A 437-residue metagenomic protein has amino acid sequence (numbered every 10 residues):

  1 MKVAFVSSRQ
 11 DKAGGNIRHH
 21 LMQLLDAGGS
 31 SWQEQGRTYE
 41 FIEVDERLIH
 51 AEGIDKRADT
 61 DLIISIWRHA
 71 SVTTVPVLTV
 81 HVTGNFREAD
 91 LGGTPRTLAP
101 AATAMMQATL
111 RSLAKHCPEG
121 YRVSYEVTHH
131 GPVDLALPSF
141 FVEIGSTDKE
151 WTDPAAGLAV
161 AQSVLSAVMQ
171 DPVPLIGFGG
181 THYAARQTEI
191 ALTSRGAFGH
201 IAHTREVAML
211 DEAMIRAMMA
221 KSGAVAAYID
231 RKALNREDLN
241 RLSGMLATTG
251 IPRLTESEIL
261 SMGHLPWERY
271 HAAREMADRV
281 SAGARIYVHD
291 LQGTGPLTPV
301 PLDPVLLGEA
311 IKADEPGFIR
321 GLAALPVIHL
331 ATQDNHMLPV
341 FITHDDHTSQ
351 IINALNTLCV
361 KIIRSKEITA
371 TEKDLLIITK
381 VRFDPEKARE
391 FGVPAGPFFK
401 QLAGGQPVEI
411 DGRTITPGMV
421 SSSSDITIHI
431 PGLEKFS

Functional and structural regions predicted by a protein language model:
M1-H130, D134, T147, P154-L158 (+2 more regions): N-terminal catalytic or cofactor-binding beta/alpha core of small enzyme domains
L137-P138: C-terminal folded domains that constitute the principal catalytic or ligand-binding module of multi-domain proteins
